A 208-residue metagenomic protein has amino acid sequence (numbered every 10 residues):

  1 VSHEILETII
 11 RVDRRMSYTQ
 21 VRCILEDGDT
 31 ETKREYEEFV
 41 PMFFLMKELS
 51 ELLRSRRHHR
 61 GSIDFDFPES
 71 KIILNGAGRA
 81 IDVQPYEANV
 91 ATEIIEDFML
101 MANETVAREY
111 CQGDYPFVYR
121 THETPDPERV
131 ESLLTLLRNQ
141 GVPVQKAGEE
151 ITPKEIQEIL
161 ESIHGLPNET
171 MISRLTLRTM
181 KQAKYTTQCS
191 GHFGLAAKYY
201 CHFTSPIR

Functional and structural regions predicted by a protein language model:
V1-I207: Conserved, carboxylate-rich catalytic/transport cores that coordinate ions
